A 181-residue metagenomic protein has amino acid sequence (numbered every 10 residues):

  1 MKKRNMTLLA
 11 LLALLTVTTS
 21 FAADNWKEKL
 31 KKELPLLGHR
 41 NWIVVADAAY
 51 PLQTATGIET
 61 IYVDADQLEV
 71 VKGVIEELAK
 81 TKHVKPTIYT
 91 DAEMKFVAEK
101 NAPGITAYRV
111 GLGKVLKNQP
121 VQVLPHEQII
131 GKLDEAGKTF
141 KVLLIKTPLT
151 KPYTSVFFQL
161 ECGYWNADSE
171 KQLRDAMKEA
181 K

Functional and structural regions predicted by a protein language model:
M1-L8: Bacterial N-terminal signal peptides that target proteins for export
L9-V17: Bacterial N-terminal signal peptides
F21-Q67: Long, hydrophobic N-terminal alpha-helical segment
L36-G38, K80-H83, A136-T139: Flexible, charged surface loops at secondary-structure boundaries
N41-V44, E59-T60, K85-Y89, P120-Q122 (+2 more regions): Structural motif
P51-L52, T60-P86, T106-H126: Feature captures the catalytic cores and cofactor-binding loops of soluble hydro-lyases/lyases that act on carboxylate
H83-T106: Ordered, amphipathic secondary-structure segments that act as subunit-interaction surfaces in large macromolecular
N101-K181: Glycine-rich, aromatic-bearing surface loops/beta-hairpins
